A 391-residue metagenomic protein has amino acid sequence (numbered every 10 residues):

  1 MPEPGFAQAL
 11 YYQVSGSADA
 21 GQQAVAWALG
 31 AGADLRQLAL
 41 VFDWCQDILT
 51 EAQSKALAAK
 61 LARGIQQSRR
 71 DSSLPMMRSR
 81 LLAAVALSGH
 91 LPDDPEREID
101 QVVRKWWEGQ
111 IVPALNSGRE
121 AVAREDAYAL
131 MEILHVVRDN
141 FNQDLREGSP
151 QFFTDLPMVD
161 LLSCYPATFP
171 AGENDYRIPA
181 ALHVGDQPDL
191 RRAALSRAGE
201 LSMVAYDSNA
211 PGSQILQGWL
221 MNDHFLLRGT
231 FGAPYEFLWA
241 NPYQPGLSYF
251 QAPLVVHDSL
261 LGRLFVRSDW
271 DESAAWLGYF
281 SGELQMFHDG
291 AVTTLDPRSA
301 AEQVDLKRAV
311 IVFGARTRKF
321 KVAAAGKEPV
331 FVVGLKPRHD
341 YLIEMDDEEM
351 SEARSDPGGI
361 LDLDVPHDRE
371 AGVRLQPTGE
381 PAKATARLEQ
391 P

Functional and structural regions predicted by a protein language model:
M1-M158: Aromatic-lined, polymer-binding surfaces characteristic of secreted/periplasmic polysaccharide-degrading enzymes
K55, K60, R78, K105 (+5 more regions): Context-gated lysine
A129-E349, A353-H367, A371-G372: Extended polysaccharide-engagement surfaces of secreted carbohydrate-active enzymes
D368-E389: Surface-exposed interaction regions enriched in Ser/Thr/Asp/Glu that occur as long low-complexity tracts or repetitive
